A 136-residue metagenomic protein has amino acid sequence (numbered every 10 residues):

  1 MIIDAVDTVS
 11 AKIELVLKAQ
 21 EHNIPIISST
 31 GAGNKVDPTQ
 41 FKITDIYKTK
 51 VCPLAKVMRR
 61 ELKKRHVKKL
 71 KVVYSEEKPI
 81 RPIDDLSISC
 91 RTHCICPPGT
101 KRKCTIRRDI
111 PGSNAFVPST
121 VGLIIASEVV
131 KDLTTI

Functional and structural regions predicted by a protein language model:
M1-I46: ADP-ribose/adenylate-binding Rossmann-like module
A11, I26, K48-A55, R59-I136: Glycine-rich phosphate/adenylate-binding loop
